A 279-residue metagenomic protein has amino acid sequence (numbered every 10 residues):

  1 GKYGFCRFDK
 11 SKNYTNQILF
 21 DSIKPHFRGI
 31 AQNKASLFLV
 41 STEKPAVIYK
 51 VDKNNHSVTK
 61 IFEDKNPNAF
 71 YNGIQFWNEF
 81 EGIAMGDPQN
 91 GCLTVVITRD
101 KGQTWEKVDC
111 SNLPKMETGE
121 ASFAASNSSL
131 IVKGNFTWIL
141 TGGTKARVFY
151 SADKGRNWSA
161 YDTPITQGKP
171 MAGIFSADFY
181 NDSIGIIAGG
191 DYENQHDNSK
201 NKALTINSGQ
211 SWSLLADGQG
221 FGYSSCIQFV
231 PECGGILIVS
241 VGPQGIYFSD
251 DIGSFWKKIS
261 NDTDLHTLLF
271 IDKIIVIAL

Functional and structural regions predicted by a protein language model:
K2-D21, P45, Y49-N66, V95-P114 (+4 more regions): Asp-box/BNR beta-propeller loop motif
S22-P25, N66-Y71, P114-A124, Q167-A172 (+1 more regions): Short glycine-/Asp-/Thr-/Trp-enriched loop segments that recur within the blades of beta-propeller repeat domains
P25-A31, N68-Q75, M171-S176, Y223-Q228 (+1 more regions): Repeated scaffold domains used in trafficking and secretory/extracellular systems, primarily beta-propellers
Q32-K34, W77-E79, V132-G134, F179-D182 (+2 more regions): Residue-level detector of Asp-centered blade-edge/turn motifs that repeat once per structural unit in beta-propeller
S36-F38, F80-A84, F136-I139, S183-I187 (+2 more regions): Entry beta-strands of beta-propeller and related beta-repeat scaffolds
T42-P45, P88-C92, G142-T144, N194-S199 (+1 more regions): Short, solvent-exposed loop/turn segments at conserved positions within beta-propeller repeat blades
P114-A160: Loop-centered beta-sheet repeat module
A172-L204: Oxyanion-binding "anion nests"
